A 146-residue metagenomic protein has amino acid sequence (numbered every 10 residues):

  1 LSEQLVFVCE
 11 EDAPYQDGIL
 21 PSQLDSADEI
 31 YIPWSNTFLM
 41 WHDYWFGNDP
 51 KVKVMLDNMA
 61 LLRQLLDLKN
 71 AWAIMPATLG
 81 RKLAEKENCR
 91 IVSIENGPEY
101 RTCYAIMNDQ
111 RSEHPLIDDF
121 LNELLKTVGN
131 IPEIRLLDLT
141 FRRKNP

Functional and structural regions predicted by a protein language model:
L1-N70, L79-E99, D118, N122 (+1 more regions): C-terminal regulatory
V8-P14, T102-E113: A bilobed periplasmic-binding-protein/Venus flytrap-type ligand-binding module shared by bacterial periplasmic
